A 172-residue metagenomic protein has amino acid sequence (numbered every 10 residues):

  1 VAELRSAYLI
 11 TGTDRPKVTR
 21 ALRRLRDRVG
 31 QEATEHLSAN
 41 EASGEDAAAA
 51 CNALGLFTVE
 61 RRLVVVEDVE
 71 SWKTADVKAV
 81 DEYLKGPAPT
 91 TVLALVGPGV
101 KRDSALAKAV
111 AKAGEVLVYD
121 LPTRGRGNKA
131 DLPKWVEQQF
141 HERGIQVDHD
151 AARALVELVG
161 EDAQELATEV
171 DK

Functional and structural regions predicted by a protein language model:
V1-K172: Conserved beta/loop motifs at nucleotide-recognition and modification sites
